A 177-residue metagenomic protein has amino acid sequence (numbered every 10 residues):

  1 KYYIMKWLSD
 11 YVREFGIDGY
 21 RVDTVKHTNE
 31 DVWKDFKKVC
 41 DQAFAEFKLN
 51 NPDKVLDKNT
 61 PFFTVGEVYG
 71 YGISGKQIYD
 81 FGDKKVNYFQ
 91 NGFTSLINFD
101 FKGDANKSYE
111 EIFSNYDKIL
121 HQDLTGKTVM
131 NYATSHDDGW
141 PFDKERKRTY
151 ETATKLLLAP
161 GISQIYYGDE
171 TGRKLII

Functional and structural regions predicted by a protein language model:
K1-Y2: Active-site mouth loops of central-metabolism enzymes
W7-G16, R21-Y132, K144-R148, T154-A159 (+1 more regions): Active-site-proximal helices and loops of the catalytic beta/alpha 8
A133-W140: Active-site neighborhood of divalent metal-dependent phosphoester/pyrophosphate hydrolases
G139, P160-S163: Short secondary-structure junctions and interdomain/linker hinges
S163-D169: Acidic/polar loop patches that form or flank catalytic/metal-binding clefts of enzymes that bind anionic ligands
